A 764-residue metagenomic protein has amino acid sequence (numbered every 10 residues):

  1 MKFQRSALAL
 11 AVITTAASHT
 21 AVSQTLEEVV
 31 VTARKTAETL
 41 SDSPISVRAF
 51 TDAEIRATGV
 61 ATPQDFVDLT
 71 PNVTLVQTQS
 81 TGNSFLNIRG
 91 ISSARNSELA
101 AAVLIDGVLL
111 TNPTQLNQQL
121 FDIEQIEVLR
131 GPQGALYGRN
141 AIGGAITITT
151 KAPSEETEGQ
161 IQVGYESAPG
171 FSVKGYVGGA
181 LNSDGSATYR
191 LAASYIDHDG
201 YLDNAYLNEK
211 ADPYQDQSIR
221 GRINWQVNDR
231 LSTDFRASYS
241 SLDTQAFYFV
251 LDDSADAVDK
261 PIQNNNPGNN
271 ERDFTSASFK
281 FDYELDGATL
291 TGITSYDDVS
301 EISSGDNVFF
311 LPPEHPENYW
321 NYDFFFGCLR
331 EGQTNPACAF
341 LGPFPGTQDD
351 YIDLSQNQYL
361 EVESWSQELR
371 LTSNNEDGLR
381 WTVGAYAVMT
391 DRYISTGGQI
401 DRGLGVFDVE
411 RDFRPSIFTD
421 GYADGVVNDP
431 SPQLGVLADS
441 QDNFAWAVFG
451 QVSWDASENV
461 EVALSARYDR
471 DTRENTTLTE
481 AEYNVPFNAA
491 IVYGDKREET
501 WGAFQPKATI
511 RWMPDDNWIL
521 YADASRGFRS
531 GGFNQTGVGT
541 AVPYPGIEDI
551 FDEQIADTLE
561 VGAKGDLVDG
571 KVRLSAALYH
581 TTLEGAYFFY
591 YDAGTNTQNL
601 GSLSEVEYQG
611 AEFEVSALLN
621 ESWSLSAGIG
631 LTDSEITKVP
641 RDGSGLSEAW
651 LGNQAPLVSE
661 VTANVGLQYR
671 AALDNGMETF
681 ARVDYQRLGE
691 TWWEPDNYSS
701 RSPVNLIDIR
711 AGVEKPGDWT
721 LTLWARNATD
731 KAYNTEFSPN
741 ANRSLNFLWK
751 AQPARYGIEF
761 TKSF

Functional and structural regions predicted by a protein language model:
P63-Q64, L86-R89, L104, V128 (+3 more regions): N-terminal periplasmic accessory domains that precede and gate Gram-negative outer-membrane beta-barrel machines
Q64, D68-V108: Extracytoplasmic beta-strand/coil segments of soluble accessory domains associated with Gram-negative outer-membrane
A100, D106-P132: Short acidic/polar hinge/loop motifs at secondary-structure boundaries that mediate gating or recognition
E158-Q160, Y165-H198, L202-Q245, N269-F279 (+7 more regions): Transmembrane beta-barrel wall of Gram-negative outer-membrane proteins
N224-N228, L371-N374, R380, G384-V388 (+2 more regions): Structural signature of Gram-negative outer-membrane beta-barrels, strongest in the C-terminal barrel of TonB-dependent
K280-N307, M513, I519-S525, I550-A611 (+4 more regions): Membrane-embedded beta-barrel scaffold of Gram-negative outer-membrane proteins
W381, N459-V462, R573-S575, H580-T582 (+2 more regions): Gram-negative outer-membrane beta-barrel transporters
N620-S622, Q686-E694, V713-F764: C-terminal beta-signal and adjacent terminal beta-strands/loops of Gram-negative outer-membrane beta-barrel proteins
